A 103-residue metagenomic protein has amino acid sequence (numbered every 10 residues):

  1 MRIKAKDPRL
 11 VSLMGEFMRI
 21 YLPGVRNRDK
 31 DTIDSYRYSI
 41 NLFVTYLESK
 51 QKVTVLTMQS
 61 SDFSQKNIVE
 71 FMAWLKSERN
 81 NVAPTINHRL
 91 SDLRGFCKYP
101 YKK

Functional and structural regions predicted by a protein language model:
M1-A5, E16-D31, R37, N41-K103: N-terminal core-binding DNA-recognition domain of tyrosine recombinases/integrases
D7-S12: A detector for short, charged/polar N-terminal pre-domain segments
